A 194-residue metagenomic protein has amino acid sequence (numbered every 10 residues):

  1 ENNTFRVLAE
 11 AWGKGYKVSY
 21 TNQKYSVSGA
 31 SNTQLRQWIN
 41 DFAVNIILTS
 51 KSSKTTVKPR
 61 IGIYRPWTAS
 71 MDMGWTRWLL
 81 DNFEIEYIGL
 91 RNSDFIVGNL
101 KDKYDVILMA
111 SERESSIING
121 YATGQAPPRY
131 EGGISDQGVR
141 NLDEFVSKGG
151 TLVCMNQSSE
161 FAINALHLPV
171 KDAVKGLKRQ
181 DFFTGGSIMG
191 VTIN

Functional and structural regions predicted by a protein language model:
E1-N194: Intrinsic-disorder/low-complexity accessory segments
